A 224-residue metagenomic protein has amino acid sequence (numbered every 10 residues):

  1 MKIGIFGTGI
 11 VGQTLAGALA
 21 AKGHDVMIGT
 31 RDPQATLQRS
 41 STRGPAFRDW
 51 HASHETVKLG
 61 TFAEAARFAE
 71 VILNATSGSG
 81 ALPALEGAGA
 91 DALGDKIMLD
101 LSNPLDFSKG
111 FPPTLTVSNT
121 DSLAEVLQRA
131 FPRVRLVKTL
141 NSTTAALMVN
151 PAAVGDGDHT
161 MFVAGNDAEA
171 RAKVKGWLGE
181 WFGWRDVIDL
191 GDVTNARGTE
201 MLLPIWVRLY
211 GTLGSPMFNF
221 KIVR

Functional and structural regions predicted by a protein language model:
M1-T42: NAD(P)+-binding Rossmann beta1-loop-alpha1 motif at the extreme N-terminus of oxidoreductases
F6, L147, D158-R224: Active-site-lining helix/loop region of Rossmann-like oxidoreductase modules
G23, F68-E70, V134: Short, well-ordered alpha-helix to beta-strand connector turns
P33, G80, S102-L105, T143-T144 (+2 more regions): Glycine-rich beta-alpha junction loops
D49-I97, N103-F111: Rossmann-like NAD(P)-binding element
L59, R135-T139, V187-L190: General beta-strand structural signal in soluble alpha/beta enzymes
I97, L101-A153: Rossmann-fold NAD(P)-binding glycine/threonine-rich loop
